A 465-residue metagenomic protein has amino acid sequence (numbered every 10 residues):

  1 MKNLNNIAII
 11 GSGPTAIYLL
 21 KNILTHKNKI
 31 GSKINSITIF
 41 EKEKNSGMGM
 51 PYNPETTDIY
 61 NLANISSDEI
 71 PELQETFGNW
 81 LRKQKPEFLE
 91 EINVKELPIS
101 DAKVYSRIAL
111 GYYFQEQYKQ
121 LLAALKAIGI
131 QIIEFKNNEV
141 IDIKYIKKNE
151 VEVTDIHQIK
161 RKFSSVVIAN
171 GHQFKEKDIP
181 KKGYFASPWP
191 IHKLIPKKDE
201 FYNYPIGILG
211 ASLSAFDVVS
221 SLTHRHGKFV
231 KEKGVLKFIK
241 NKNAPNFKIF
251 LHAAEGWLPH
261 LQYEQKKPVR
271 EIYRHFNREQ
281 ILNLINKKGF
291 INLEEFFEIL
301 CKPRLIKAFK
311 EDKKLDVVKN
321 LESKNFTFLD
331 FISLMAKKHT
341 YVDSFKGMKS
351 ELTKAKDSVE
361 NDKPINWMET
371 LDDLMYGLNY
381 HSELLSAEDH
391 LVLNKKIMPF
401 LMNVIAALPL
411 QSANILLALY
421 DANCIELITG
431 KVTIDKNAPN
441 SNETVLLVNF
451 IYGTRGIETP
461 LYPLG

Functional and structural regions predicted by a protein language model:
M1-S46, M50, P54, E96-G465: Flavin (primarily FAD) cofactor-binding/catalytic cores of flavoenzymes
E41-E96: Redox-cofactor-proximal catalytic regions of oxidoreductases
